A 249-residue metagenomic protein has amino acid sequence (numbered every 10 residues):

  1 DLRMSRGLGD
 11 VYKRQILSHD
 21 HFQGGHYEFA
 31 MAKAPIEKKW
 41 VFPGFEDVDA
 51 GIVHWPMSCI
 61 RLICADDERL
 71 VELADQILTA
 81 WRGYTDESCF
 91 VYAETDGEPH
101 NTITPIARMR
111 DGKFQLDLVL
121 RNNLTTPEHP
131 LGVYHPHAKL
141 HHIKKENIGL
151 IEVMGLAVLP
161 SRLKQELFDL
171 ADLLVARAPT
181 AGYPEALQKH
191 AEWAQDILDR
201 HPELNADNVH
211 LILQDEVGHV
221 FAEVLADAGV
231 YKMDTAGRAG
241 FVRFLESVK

Functional and structural regions predicted by a protein language model:
D1-L8, Y12: Single conserved hydrophobic/aromatic residue that forms the stacking wall/gate of nucleotide- or nucleobase-binding
R3, M109-D111: Extended, composition-driven regions rather than compact fold-specific motifs
D10-S18, T95-T102: Beta-rich nucleic-acid/ligand-interaction surfaces
K13-F29, V119: Histidine-centered divalent-metal-coordination microenvironment in nucleic-acid enzymes
G25-V48: Helical (often loop-to-helix) elements that flank the catalytic cores of nucleotide-handling enzymes
G51-E87: A conserved active-site cap/scaffold subdomain adjacent to cofactor or substrate pockets
A74-I106: Active-site/ligand-binding surface loops and adjacent short beta/alpha elements that line catalytic pockets across
G112-K249: Sequence termini and other peripheral, non-core segments
